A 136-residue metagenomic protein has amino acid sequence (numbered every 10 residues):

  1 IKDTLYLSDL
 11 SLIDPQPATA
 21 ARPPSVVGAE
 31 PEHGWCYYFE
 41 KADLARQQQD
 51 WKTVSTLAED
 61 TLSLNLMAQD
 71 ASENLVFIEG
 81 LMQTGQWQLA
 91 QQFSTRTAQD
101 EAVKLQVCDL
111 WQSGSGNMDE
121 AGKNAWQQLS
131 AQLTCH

Functional and structural regions predicted by a protein language model:
I1-H136: C-terminal luminal/periplasmic domains and tails of membrane-associated envelope-modifying transferases
